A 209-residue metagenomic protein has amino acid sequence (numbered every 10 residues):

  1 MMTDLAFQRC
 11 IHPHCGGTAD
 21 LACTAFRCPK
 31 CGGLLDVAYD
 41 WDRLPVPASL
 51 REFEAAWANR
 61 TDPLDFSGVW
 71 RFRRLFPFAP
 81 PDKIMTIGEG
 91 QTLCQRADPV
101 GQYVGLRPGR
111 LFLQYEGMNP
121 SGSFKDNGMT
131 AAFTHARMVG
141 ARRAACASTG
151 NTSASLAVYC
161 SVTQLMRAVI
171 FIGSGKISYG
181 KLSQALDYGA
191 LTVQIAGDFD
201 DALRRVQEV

Functional and structural regions predicted by a protein language model:
M1-V209: PLP-dependent amino-acid enzyme catalytic core
